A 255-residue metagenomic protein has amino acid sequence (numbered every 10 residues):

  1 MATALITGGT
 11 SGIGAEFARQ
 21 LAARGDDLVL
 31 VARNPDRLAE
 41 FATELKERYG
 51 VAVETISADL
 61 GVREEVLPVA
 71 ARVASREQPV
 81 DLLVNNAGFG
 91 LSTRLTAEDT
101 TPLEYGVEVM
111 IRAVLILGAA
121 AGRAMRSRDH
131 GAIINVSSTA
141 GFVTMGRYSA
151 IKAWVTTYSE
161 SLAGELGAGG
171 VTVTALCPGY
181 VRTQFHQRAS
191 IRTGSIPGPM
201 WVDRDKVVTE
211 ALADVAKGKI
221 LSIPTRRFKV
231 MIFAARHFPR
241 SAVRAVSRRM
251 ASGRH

Functional and structural regions predicted by a protein language model:
T10-S11: Conserved glycine-rich cofactor-binding loop
R24-F41: Conserved glycine-rich Rossmann-like NAD(P)H-binding loop of the short-chain dehydrogenase/reductase
P35-D36, S57-P68, T100: The beta1-alpha1 cofactor-binding region of Rossmann-like NAD(H)/NADP(H)-dependent oxidoreductases
Q78, G88-E104: Conserved mid-core segment of classical short-chain dehydrogenase/reductases
G118, I151-W154: Active-site helix of classical SDR
S138: Residue(s) in the substrate-gating loop at a strand-loop-helix junction that position the organic substrate next
A175, S195-M231: C-terminal helical subdomain
